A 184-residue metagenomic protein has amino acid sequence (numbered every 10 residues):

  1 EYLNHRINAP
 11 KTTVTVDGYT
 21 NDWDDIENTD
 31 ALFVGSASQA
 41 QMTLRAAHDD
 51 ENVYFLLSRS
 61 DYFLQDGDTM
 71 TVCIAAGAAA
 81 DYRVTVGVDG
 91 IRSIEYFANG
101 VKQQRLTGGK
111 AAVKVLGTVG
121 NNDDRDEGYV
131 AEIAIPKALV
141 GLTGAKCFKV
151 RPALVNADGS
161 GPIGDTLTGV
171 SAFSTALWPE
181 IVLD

Functional and structural regions predicted by a protein language model:
E1-D184: Structural preference for beta-rich elements and adjacent junctions enriched in aromatics
